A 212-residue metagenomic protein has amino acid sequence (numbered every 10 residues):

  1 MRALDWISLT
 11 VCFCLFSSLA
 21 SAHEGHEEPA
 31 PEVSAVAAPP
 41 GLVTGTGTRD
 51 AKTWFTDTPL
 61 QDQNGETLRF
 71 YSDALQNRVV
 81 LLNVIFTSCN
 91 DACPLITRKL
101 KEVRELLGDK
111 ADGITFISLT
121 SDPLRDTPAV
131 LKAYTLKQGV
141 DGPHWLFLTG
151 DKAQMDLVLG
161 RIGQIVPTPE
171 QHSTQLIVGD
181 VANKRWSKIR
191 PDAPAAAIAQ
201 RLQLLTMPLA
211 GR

Functional and structural regions predicted by a protein language model:
M1-Q61, L205-R212: N-terminal targeting signals for export/organelle localization
T53-F55, L75-V79, A111-I114, D126 (+1 more regions): Extracytoplasmic
P59-Q63, V178-G179: Hydrophobic beta-strand positions
F70-L100: Short active-site neighborhood of thiol/selenol oxidoreductases, capturing the structured segment around
I85, C93, R104-A111, Q138 (+3 more regions): Sec/Tat-exported extracytoplasmic proteins
L95-F147, K152-V158: Structural microenvironment flanking redox-active thiols in thiol-disulfide oxidoreductases
D141-A197: Thiol/selenol-based redox catalytic cores and closely related redox-interacting motifs
P191-R212: C-terminal lobe and adjacent flexible extensions of AdoMet/dcAdoMet transferase-like proteins
